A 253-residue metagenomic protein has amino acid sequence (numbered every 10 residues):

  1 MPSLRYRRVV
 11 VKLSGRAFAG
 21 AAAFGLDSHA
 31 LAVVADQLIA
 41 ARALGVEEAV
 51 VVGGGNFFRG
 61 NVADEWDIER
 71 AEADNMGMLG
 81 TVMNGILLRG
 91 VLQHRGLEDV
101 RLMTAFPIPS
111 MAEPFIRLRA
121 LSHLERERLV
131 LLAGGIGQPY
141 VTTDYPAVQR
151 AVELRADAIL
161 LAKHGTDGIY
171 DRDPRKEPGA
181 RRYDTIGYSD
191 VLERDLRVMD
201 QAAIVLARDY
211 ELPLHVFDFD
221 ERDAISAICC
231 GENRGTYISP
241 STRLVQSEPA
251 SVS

Functional and structural regions predicted by a protein language model:
M1-S253: C-terminal catalytic "cap/lid" subdomain
